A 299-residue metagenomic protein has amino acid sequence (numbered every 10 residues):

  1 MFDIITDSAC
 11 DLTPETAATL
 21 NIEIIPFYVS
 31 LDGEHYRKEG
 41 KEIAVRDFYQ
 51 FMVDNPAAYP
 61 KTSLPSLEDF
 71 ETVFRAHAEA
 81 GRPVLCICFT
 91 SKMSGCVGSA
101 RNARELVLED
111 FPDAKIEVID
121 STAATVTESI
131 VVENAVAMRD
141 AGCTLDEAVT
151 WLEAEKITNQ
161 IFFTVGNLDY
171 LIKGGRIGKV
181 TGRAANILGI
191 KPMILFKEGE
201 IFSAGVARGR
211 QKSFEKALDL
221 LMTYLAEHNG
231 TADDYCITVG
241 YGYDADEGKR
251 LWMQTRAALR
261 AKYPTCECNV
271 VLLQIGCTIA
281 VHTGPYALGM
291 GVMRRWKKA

Functional and structural regions predicted by a protein language model:
F2, R82-C86, Y235-I237: Generic beta-sheet signal
D3-S63: N-terminal glycine-rich anion-binding loop in soluble enzyme alpha/beta folds
A9-A17, I22-E23, Y28, H35 (+4 more regions): Mixed-charge interfacial surface used for oligomerization/domain docking and macromolecular partner engagement
Q50-L67, I201-K216: Acidic/glycine-enriched edge-of-secondary-structure segments
D54, G81-C86, L108-I119: Glycine/charged-rich beta-loop-alpha catalytic/anionic-binding loops adjacent to active sites
L67-A100: N-terminal glycine-rich phosphate/adenylate-binding segment common to multiple enzyme folds
